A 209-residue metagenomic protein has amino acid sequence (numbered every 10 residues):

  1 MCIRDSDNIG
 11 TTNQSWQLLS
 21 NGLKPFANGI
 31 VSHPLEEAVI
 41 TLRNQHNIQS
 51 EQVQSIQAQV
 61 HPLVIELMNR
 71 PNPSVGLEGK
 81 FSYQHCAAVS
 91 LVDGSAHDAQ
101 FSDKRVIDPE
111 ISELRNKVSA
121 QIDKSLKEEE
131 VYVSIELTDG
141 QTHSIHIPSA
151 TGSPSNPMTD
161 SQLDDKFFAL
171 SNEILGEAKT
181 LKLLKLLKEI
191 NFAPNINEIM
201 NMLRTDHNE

Functional and structural regions predicted by a protein language model:
R4-E209: Terminal-appendage/accessory-domain detector
